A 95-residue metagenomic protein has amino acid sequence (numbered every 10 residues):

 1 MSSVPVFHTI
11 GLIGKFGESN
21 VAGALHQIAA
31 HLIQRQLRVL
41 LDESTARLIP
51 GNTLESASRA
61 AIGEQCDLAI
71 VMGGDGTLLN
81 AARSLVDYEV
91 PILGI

Functional and structural regions predicted by a protein language model:
S2-G17: Generic N-terminal amphipathic, Lys/Arg-enriched alpha-helix
H8, L37, V90: Short coil/turn segments at beta-strand junctions that form active-site/ligand-binding loops
N20-H26: Polybasic, low-complexity association/targeting segments
V21, A46-R47, L54-I95: Small-residue-rich beta-alpha loop regions that form the catalytic core of phosphotransfer and lipid-active enzymes
Q27-L37: A short, Lys/Arg-enriched amphipathic alpha-helix followed by its capping loop at the start of a domain
Q36-S44: Short internal beta-strands
